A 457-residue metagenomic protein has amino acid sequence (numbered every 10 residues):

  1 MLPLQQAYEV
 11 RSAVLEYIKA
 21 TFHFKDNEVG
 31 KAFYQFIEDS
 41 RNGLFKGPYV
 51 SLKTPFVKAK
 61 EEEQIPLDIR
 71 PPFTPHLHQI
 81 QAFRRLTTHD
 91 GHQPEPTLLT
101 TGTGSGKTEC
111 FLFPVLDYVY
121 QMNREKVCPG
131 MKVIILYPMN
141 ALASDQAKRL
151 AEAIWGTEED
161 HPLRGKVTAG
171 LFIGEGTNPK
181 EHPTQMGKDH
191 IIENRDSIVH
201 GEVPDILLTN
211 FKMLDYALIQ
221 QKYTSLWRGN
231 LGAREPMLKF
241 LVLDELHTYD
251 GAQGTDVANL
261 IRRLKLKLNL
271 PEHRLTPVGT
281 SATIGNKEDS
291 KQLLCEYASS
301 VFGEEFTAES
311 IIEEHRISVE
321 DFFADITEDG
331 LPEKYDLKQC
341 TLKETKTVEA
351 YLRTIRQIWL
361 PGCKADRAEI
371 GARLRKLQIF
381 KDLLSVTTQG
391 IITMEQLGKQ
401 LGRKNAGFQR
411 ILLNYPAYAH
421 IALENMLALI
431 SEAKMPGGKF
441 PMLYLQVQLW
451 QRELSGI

Functional and structural regions predicted by a protein language model:
M1-H89, G102-S105, F113-L136, A147-A153 (+7 more regions): Helicase motor interdomain insertion/brace
P94-P96: Short coil/loop residues immediately preceding or within conserved phosphate-binding loops of NTP-utilizing enzyme
T108: Walker A/P-loop
E245: Asp-based phosphoryl-transfer active-site loop
G251-A252: Conserved D-loop-proximal element of ABC-family nucleotide-binding domains
